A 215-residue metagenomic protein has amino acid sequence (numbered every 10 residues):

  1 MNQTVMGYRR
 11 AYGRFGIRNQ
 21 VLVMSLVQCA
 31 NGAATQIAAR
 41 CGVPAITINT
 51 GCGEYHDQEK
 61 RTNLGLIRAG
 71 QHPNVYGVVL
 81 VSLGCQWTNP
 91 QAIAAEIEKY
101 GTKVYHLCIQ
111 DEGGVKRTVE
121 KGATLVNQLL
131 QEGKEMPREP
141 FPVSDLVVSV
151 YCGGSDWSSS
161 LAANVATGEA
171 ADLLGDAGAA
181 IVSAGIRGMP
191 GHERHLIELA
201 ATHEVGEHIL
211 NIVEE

Functional and structural regions predicted by a protein language model:
M1-E215: Metallocofactor- and cofactor-centric catalytic cores in central/energy metabolism, strongly enriched
